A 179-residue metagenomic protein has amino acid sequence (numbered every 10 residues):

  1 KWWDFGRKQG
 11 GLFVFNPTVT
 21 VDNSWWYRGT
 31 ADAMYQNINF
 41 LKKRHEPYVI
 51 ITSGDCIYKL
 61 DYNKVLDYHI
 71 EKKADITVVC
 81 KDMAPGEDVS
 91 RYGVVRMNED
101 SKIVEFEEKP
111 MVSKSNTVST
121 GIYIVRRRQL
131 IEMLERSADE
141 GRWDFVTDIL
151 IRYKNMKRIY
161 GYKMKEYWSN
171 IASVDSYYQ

Functional and structural regions predicted by a protein language model:
K1-Y68, M97: Conserved N-terminal catalytic core of the sugar/cofactor nucleotidyltransferase
G10-L12, Y92-G93, T120, K157: Change "...and in nucleic-acid phosphodiester-cleaving endonucleases..." to "...and in nucleic-acid processing enzymes
F15-P17, V79, Y162-M164: Conserved beta-strand termini and adjacent loop/short-helix elements that scaffold enzyme active sites in alpha/beta
M34-N37, V95, L130, L150: Structural element of the ATP-grasp superfamily
Q36, K81-M111: Rossmann-like NAD(P)H-binding beta-loop-alpha module
K42, E46, I50, I57 (+4 more regions): Catalytic-core segments of class I nucleotidyltransferases/pyrophosphorylases that form NMP-activated intermediates
L60-S90: Conserved donor-nucleotide/metal-binding helix-loop-beta segment in metal-dependent transferases, i.e., the alpha-helix
V78, V94, I122-I124: Conserved hydrophobic/aromatic beta-strand scaffold that supports enzyme active sites
